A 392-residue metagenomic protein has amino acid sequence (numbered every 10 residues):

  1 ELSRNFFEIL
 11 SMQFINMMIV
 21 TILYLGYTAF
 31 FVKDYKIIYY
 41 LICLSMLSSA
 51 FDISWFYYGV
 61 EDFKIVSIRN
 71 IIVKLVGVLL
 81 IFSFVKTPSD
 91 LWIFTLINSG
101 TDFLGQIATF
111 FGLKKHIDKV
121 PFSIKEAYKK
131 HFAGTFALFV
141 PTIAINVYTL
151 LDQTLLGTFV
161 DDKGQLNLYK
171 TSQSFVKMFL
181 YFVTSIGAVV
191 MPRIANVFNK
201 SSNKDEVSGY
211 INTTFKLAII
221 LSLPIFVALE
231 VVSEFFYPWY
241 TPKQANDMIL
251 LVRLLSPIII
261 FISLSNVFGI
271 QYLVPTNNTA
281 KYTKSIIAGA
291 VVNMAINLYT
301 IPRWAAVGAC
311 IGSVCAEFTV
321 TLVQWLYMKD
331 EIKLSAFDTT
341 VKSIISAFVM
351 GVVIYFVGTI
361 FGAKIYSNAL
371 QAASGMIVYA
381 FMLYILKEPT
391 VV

Functional and structural regions predicted by a protein language model:
E1, F7-L10, S172, V176-F215 (+2 more regions): Helix-loop junctions and terminal segments of transmembrane helices in multi-pass membrane transport/translocation
Y27-L44, K163, N212, L229-L264: Interfacial segments at transmembrane-helix termini and the short loops linking adjacent helices
L41-Y58, R69-G77, F94-F110, P141 (+6 more regions): Short runs within selected transmembrane alpha-helices of multi-pass transporters and secretion channels
S83-T87, N146-F179, R193-V197, E234-Q244 (+2 more regions): Helix-terminus/linker motif at the lipid-water interface of multi-pass membrane proteins
L91, A127-G134, L138, L156-K177 (+2 more regions): Interfacial/gating helices of multi-pass transporter permease domains
L91-N98, I107-T149, V189, R193-G209 (+1 more regions): Interhelical loop/hinge segments that connect adjacent transmembrane helices in multipass membrane
A137, D152-L156, N167-G187, T214-I220 (+3 more regions): Alpha-helical transmembrane segments of polytopic membrane transporters and translocases
Y355-V392: Membrane-proximal transmembrane or re-entrant/amphipathic helices at the cytosolic face
